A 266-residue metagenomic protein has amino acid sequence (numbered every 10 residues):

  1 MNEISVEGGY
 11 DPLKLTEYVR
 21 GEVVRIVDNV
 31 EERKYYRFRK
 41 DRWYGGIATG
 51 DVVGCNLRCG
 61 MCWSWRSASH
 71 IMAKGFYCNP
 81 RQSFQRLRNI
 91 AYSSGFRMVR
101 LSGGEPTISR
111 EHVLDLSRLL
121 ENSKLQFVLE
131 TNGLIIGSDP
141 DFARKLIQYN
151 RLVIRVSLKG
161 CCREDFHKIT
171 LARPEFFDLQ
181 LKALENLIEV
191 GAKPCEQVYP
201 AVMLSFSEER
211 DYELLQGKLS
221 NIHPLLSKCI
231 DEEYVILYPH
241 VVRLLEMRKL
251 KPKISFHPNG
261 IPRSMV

Functional and structural regions predicted by a protein language model:
M1-L15, K182-V266: Auxiliary Fe-S-binding modules of radical SAM enzymes
M1-N56, G60, S64-I71, Y92: N-terminal [4Fe-4S]-dependent radical SAM core
D51-V52, Y77-S83, P106-I108, V128: Short acidic/polar alpha-helix capping motifs at helix-coil junctions
G60-W63, I71-K74, E111-V113, D139-D141: Short, conserved acidic/polar surface loops in the N-terminal third of protein domains
S64-S67, F76, L114-L116, T131: "Short basic amphipathic alpha-helical interaction patches in structured regions
W65-V99: Conserved alpha-helical substructure of the radical SAM core
R88-M98, G103-C229: Conserved AdoMet/S-adenosylmethionine-binding subsite of the radical SAM
